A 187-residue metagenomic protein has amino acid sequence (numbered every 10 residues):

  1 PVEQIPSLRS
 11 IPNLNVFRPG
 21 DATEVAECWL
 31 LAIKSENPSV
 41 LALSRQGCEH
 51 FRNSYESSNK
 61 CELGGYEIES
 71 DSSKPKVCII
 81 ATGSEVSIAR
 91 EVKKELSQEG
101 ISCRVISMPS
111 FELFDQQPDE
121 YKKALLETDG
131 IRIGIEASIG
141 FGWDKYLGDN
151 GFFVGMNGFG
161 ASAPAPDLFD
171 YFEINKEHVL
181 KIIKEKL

Functional and structural regions predicted by a protein language model:
P1-I11, A22-T23, E27-I33: Internal gly/pro-rich beta-alpha loop/helix module that stabilizes soluble enzyme cofactors or their anionic handles
N13-L14, G130: Short glycine-/polar-rich loops that comprise or flank the Walker A/P-loop and associated switch/sensor motifs
V16-P19: Short acidic-hydrophobic, aromatic-tinged amphipathic segments that line or gate anion-handling sites
V25, I33-L187: Thiamine diphosphate
